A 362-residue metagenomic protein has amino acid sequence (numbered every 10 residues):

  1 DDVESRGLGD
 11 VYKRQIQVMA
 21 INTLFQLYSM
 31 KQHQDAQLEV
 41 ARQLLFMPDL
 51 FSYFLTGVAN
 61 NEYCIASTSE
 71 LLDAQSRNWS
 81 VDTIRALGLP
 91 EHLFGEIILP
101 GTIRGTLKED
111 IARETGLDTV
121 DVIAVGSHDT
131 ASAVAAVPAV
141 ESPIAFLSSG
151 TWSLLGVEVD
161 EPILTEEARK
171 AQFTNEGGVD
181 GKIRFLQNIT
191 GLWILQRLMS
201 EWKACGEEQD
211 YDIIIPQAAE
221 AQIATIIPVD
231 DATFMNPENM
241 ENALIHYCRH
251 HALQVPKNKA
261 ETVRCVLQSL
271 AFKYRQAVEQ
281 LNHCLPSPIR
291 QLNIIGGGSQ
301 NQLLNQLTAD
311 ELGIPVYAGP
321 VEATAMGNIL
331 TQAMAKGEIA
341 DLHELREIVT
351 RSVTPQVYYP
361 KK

Functional and structural regions predicted by a protein language model:
D1-Y12: Single conserved hydrophobic/aromatic residue that forms the stacking wall/gate of nucleotide- or nucleobase-binding
S5, I163, G177-K362: Glycine/Thr-rich phosphate-binding loops that ligate phosphate moieties of nucleotide and other phosphorylated ligands
K13-H128: Gly/Ser/Thr-rich active-site cleft segment
Q26-H33, L50, F54, D82 (+8 more regions): Alpha-helical scaffold segments in soluble metabolic enzymes
E39-R42, E91-L93, L117-V120, V140-I144 (+3 more regions): Short coil/turn connectors at secondary-structure junctions
L44, V122-T130, V134, I144-S148 (+1 more regions): Short glycine-aspartate micro-motif
P100-G101, S149-W152, Q291-S299: Glycine-rich beta-strand-to-loop/alpha-helix junction loops that act as flexible
E161-T174: Flexible glycine/proline-rich, aromatic-decorated loop/lid segments
